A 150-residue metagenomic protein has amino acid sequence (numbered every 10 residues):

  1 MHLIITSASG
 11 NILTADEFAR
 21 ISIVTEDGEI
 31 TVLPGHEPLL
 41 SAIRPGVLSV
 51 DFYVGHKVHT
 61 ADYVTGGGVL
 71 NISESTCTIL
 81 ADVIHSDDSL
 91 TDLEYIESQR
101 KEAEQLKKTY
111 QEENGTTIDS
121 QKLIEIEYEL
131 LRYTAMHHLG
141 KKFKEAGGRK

Functional and structural regions predicted by a protein language model:
M1-V58: A positional/architectural concept
T31-L33, S49-D51, H59, S89-L90 (+2 more regions): Short, charged/polar low-complexity linear motifs in solvent-exposed/disordered segments
L33-P38, F52-G55, I79-L80, Q99-E102 (+1 more regions): Short C-terminal domain-edge/linker segments immediately following a structured domain
H36, P45-V50, G68-A81: C-terminal interaction segments
A61, L70, S75-E94: C-terminal boundary/linker segments immediately following FHA domains
T65: Amphipathic hydrophobic-ligand
H85-K150: Acidic/glycine-rich phosphate/pyrophosphate-binding loops and surrounding catalytic core that coordinate Mg2+
